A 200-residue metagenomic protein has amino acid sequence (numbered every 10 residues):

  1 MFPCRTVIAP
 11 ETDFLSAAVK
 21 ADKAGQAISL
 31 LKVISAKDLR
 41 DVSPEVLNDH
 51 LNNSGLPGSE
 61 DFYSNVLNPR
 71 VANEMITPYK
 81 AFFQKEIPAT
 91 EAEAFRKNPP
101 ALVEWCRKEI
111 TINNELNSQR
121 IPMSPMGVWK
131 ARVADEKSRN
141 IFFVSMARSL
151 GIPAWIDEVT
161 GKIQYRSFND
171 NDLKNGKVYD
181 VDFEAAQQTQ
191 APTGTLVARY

Functional and structural regions predicted by a protein language model:
M1-E115, P125-V128, S138, R148-S149 (+3 more regions): N-terminal accessory/pre-domain segments preceding catalytic cores
S118: Extracytoplasmic catalytic/substrate-binding loops of multi-pass membrane glycan-assembly enzymes
I121: Juxtamembrane segments of multi-pass membrane glycosylation machinery that transfer sugars from lipid-linked donors
S124-G127, A131, G161-D170: Beta-rich nucleic-acid/ligand-interaction surfaces
R132-N140: A conserved hydrophobic secondary-structure block that centers on an alpha-helix together with its immediately flanking
G151-I163: Glycine-rich phosphate/pyrophosphate-binding loops and their adjacent beta-strand/loop elements at enzyme active sites
